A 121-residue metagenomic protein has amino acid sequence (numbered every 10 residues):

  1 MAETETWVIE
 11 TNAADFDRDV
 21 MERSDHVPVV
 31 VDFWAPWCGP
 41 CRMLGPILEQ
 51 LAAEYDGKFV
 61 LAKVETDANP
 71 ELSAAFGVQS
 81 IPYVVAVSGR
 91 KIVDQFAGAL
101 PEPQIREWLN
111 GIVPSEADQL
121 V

Functional and structural regions predicted by a protein language model:
M1-D56, P70-E71, I81-Y83, V87-V121: Proteins that catalyze or organize thiol-disulfide redox chemistry and the adjacent proteostasis machinery handling
A75-V78: Glycine-rich active-site/cofactor-binding loop and its immediate structural neighborhood
